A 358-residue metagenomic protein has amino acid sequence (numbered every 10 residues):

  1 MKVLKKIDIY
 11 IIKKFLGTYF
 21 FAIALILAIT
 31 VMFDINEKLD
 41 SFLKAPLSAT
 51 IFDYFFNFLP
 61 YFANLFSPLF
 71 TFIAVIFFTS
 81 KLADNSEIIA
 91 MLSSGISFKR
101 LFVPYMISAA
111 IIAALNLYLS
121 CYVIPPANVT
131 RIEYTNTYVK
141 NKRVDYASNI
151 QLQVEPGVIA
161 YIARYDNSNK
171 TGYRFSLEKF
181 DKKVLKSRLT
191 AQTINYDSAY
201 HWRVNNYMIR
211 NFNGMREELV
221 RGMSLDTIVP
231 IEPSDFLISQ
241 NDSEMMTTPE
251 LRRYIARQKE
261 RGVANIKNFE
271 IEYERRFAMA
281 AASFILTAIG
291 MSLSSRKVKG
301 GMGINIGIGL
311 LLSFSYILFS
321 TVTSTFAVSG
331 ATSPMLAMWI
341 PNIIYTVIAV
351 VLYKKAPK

Functional and structural regions predicted by a protein language model:
M1-P156, N167, M215, I231-K358: Transmembrane alpha-helices
K2-K5, A160, Y207, T227: Generic preference for hydrophobic/aromatic residues in regular secondary structure cores
V154-Y207: Structural signature for solvent-exposed beta-strand/loop edge elements and short helix-capping sites, enriched
V184-S187, F212-M223: A short, polar/proline- and glycine-enriched secondary-structure boundary/capping micro-motif
T190, N205, F212, F277-A278: Small/flexible residues
S198-E218, I238-M246: A short, charged
R221-I231: Non-transmembrane, solvent-exposed beta-strand/loop segments in proteins with extracellular/lumenal exposure or large
